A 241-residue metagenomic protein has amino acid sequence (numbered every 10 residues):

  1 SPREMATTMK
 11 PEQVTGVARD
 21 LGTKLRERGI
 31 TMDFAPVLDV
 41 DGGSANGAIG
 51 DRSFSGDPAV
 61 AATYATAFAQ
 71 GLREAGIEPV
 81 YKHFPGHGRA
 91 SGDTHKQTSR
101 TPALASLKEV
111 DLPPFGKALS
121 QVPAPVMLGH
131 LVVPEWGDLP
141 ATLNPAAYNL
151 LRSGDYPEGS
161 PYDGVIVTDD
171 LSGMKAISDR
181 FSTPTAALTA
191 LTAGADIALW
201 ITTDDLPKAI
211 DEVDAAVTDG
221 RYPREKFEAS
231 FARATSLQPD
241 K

Functional and structural regions predicted by a protein language model:
S1-R73: A substrate-binding/cap region within the structured catalytic cores of diverse enzymes
A18, A65, I210, E228-F231: Hydrophobic face of alpha-helices
A45, S91-G92, P239-K241: Secretory-pathway/luminal and periplasmic proteins that interact with or process carbohydrate-rich
R52, K82, R152-Y156, R233 (+1 more regions): Short, cationic motifs built from Arg/Lys/His that form the positively charged side of catalytic pockets
A59, T63-A215, R221-Y222: Second-shell residues forming the walls of enzyme active-site clefts
A215, D219-K241: Mid-to-C-terminal alpha-helical segments outside catalytic/metal-binding sites
